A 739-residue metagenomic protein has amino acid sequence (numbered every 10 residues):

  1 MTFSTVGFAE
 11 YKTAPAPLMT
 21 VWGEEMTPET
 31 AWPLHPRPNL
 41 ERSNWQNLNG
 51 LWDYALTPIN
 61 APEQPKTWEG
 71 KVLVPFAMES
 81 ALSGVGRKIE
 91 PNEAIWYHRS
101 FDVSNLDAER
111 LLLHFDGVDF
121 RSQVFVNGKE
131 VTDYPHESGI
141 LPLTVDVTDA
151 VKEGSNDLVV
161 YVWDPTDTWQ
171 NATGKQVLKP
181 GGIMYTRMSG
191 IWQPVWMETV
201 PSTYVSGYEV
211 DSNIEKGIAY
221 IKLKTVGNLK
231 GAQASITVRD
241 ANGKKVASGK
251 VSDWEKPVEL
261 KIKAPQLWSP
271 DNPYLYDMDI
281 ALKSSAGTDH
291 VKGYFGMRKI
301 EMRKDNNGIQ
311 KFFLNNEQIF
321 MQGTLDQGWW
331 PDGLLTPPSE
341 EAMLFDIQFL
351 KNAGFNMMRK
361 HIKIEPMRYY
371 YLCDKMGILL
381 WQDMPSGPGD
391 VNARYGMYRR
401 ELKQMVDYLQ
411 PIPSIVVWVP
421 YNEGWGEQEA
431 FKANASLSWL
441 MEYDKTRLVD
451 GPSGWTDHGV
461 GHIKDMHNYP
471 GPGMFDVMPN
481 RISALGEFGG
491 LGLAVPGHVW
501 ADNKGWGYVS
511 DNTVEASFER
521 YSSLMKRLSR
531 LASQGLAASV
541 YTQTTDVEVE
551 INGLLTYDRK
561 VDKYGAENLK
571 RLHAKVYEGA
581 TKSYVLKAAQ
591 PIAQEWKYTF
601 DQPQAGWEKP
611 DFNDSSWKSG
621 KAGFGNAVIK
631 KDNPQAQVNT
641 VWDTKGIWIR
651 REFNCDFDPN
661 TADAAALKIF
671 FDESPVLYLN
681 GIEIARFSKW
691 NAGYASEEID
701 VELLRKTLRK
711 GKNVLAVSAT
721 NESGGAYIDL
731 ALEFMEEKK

Functional and structural regions predicted by a protein language model:
F8-V85, D157, Y161-Q170, K175 (+12 more regions): Accessory carbohydrate-binding/adhesion or oligomerization-edge regions at the termini of glycan-active proteins
A55-I59, R87-Y204, N228-L229, A241 (+4 more regions): Accessory beta-strand-rich segments of carbohydrate-active enzymes
M78-V103, D107-F115, D119-V126, T132-I140 (+9 more regions): Active-site-adjacent substrate/metal-binding segments within catalytic domains of carbohydrate-active enzymes
V126, I218-V251, V258: Beta-strand-rich binding/interaction modules
V145-D149, E259-P273, K526, V701-K706: Signal that preferentially marks extracellular ectodomain short beta-strand elements of beta-sandwich modules
D157-V160, N272-S284, V717: Short, aromatic- and glycine-rich surface loops/edge beta-strands on solvent-exposed regions
F345-F349, N356-K560: Substrate-binding/catalytic cleft of secreted carbohydrate-active enzymes, primarily glycoside hydrolases
